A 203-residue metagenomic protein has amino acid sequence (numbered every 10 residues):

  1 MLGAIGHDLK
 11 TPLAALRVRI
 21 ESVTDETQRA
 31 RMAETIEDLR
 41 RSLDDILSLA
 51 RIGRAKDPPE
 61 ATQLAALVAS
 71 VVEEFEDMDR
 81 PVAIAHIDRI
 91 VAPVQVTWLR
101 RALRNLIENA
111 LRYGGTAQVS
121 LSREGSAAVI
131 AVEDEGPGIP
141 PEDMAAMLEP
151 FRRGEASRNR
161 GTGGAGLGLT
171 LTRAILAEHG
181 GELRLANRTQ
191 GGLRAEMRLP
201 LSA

Functional and structural regions predicted by a protein language model:
G53-D57, V91-V94: Conserved micro-motifs of the catalytic ATP-binding
P81-V94: Conserved catalytic submotifs in the C-terminal HATPase_c
G115, G180-G181: Conserved glycine-rich
T116-S126: Short beta-strand/loop element within the Bergerat-fold HATPase_c
D134: Acidic ATP/Mg2+-coordinating residue in the GHKL
I139-R152: Short conserved segment of the HATPase_c
G163, G168, T172: Short alpha-helical Gxxx[C/S/T] motif in the catalytic ATP-binding
